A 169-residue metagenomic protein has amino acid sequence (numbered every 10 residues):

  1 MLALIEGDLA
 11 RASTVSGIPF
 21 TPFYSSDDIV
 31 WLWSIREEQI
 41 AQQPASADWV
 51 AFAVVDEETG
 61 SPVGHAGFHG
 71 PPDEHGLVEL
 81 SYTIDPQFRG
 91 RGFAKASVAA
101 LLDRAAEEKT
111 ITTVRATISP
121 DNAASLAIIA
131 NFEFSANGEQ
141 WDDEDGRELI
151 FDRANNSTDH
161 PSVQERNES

Functional and structural regions predicted by a protein language model:
M1-E79, P86, R104, E108 (+1 more regions): GNAT-family acyltransferases
G60, G92, N122: Conserved G/P- and acidic residue-centered "switch" motifs that form tight phosphate/ATP-binding loops in soluble
L77, S81, R115-A116: Short, surface-exposed beta-strand segments enriched in small/polar/acidic residues
Y82-I84, G90-R104, A127-N131: Conserved acetyl-CoA-binding loop-helix of GNAT-fold acetyltransferases
V98, R115-A116, E139: Residue-level detector of family-conserved "landmark" positions at structurally sensitive sites
T112: Short acidic/polar active-site loop segments enriched in Thr and Asp
A116-L126, E144: Conserved beta-strand-loop-alpha-helix junction that forms the acyl-donor binding cleft
